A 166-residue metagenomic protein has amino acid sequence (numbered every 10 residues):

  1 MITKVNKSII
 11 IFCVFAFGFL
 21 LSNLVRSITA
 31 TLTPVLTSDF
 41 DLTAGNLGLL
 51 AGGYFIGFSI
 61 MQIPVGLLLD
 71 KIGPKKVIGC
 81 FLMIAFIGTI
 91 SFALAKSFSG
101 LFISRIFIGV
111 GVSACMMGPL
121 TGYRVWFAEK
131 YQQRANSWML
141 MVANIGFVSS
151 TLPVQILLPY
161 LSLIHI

Functional and structural regions predicted by a protein language model:
I10-L42: Extracytoplasmic
S27, F55-I63, F147-V148: Residue-level signature of mid-helix packing/kink "hotspots" within the transmembrane helices of 12-pass Major
L32-S59: Extracellular/periplasmic helix-loop-helix junction of adjacent transmembrane segments in MFS-like secondary
I60-K96: Conserved MFS/SLC helix-loop-helix module at the cytosolic interface between two early adjacent transmembrane helices
G88, S99-F107: Paired small-residue
S104-V142: Cytoplasmic helix-loop-helix junction between adjacent transmembrane helices in 12-TM secondary transporters
W138-I164: Helix-loop-helix hairpin linking two adjacent transmembrane segments in secondary transporters
